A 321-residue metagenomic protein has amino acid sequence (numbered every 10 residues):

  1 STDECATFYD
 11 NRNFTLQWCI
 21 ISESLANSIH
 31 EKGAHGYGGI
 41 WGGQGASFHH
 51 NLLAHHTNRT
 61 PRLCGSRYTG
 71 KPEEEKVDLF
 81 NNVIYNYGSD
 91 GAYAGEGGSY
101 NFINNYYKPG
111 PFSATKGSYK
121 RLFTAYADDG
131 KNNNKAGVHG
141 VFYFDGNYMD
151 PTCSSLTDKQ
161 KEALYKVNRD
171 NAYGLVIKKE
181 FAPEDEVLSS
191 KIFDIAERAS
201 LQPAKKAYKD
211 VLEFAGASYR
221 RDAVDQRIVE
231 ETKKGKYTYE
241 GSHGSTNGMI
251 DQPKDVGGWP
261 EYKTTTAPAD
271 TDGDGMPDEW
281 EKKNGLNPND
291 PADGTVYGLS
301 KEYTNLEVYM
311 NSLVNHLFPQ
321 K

Functional and structural regions predicted by a protein language model:
S1, N11-E31, G36-L63, R67-Y68 (+3 more regions): Right-handed parallel beta-helix
T69-G70, S113-K116, L286-A292: Short amphipathic alpha-helical segments with coiled-coil-like heptad repeat character
Y107, P111, K116-Y262: Long, ordered, amphipathic alpha-helical scaffolds
P253-K321: Extracellular calcium-associated, cysteine-rich motifs in secreted modular proteins
